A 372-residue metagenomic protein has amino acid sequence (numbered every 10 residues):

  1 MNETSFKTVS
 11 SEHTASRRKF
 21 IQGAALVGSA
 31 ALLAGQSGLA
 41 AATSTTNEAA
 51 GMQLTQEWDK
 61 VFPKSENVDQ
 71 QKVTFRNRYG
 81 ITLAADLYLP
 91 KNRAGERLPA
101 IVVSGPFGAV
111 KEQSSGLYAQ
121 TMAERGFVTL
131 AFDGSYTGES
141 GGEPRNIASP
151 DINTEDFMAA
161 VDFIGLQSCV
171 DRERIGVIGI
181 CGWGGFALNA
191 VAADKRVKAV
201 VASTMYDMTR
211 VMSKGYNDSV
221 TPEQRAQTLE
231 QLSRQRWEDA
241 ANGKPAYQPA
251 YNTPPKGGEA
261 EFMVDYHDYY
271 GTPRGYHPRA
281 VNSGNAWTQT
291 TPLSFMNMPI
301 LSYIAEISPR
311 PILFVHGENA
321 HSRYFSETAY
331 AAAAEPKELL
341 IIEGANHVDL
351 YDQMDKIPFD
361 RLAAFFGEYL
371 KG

Functional and structural regions predicted by a protein language model:
M1-K19, V27-A30: N-terminal secretory signal peptides
M52-G95: N-terminal cap/lid segment of alpha/beta-hydrolase-fold proteins
E96-P106: Short beta-strand element of the alpha/beta-hydrolase
G108-Q120: The serine-hydrolase catalytic nucleophile loop
A123-E139: Conserved alpha/beta-hydrolase
A148-Q167: Alpha/beta-hydrolase active-site loop
L188-Y269: Alpha/beta-hydrolase-fold enzymes
F314-H316: Short beta-strand/loop motif that positions the catalytic acidic residue of the alpha/beta-hydrolase fold
